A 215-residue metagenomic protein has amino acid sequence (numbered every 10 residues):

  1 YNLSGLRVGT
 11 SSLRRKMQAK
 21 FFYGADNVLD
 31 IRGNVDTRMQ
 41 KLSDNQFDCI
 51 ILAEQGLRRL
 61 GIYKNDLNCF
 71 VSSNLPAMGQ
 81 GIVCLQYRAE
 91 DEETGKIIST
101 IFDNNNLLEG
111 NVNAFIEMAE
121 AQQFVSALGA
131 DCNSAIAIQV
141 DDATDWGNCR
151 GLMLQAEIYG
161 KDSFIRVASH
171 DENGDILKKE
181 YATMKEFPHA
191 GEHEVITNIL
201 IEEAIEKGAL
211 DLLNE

Functional and structural regions predicted by a protein language model:
Y1: Active-site and donor-binding regions of nucleotide-sugar-utilizing enzymes
S4-R7: Residues that mark the start of a beta-strand
L13: Short helix-loop capping/hinge segments that flank enzyme active sites or metal/cofactor-binding pockets
K16-M17, F21-E215: Small-molecule-sensing regulatory modules
